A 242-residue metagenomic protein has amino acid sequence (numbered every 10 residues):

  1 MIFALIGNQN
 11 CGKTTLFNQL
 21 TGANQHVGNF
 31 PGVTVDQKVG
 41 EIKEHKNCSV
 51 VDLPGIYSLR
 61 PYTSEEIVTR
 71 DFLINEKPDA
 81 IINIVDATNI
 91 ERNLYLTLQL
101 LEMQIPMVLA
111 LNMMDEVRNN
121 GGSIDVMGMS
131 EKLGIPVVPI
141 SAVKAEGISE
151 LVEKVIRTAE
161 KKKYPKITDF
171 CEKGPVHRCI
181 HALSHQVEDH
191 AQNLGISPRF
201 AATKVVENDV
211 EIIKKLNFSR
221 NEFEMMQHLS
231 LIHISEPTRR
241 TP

Functional and structural regions predicted by a protein language model:
M1-P54: Conserved G1/Walker A P-loop phosphate-binding module
L16-F17, V35, D52, T69 (+5 more regions): Residue-level signature of catalytic and energy-coupling elements of molecular machines, predominantly ATP/GTP-dependent
P31-V35, S49, P61, E65-V68 (+7 more regions): Helical mechanochemical/support elements of P-loop NTPase systems and associated helical scaffolds
G32, G55-I56, A87-E91, M113-R118 (+1 more regions): Conserved nucleotide-binding/hydrolysis micro-motifs of P-loop NTPases
R70-P136: Conserved C-terminal guanine-recognition region of P-loop GTPase G domains, centered on the G4
V117-T168: Canonical P-loop GTPase G-domain recognition
T168-V205, V210-F218: Charged, amphipathic alpha-helical segments characteristic of ABC-type P-loop ATPases involved in chromosome
I232-P242: Single conserved hydrophobic/aromatic residue that forms the stacking wall/gate of nucleotide- or nucleobase-binding
